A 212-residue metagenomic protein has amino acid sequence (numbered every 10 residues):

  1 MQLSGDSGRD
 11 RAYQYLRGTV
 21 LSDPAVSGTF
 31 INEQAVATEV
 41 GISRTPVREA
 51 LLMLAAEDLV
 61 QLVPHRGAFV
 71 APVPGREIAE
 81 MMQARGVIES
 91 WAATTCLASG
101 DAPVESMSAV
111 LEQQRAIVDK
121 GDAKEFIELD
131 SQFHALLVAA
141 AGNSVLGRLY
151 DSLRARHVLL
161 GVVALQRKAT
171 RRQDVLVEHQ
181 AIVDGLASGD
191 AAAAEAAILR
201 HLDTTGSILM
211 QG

Functional and structural regions predicted by a protein language model:
M1-A98, G206, M210-G212: Short linear motifs at protein or domain termini
Y13, R17-L21, A37, R115 (+3 more regions): Solvent-exposed, non-membrane alpha-helical residues enriched in polar/charged side chains
L16, P46, E77, F133 (+2 more regions): Hydrophobic alpha-helical segments typical of transmembrane helices and their membrane-interface/capping positions
E77, S99-P103, D122-F126, G142 (+4 more regions): Residue-level recognition of alpha-helical structural elements
M81, M107, F126, D130 (+5 more regions): Hydrophobic packing residues in well-ordered alpha-helices of helical domains and bundles
A84-S99, S131-A169: Hydrophobic, amphipathic alpha-helical faces that serve as interaction scaffolds
E89-A116: Amphipathic alpha-helical dimerization/coiled-coil segments that flank or bridge DNA-binding/regulatory modules
S108-R115, K120, L159-G212: C-terminal all-alpha effector/ligand-binding and dimerization domain of prokaryotic HTH-type transcriptional repressors
